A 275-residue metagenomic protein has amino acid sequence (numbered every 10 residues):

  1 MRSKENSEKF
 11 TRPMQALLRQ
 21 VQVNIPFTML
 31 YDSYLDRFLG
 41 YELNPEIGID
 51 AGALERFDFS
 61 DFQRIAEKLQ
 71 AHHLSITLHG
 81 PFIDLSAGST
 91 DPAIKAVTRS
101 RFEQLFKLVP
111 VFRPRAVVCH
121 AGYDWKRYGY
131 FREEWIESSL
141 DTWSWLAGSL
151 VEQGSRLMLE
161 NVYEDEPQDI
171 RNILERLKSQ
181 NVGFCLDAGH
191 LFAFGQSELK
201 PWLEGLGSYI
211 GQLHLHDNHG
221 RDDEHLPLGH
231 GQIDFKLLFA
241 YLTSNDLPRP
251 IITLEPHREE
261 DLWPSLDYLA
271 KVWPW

Functional and structural regions predicted by a protein language model:
M1-Q104, W275: N-terminal pre-domain/capping segments
R2, S7-E8, G88-G183: Active-site acidic/histidine proton-transfer and metal-coordination neighborhood in alpha/beta enzyme cores
R2-Q20, Y34-D36, G88, P167-V182 (+1 more regions): Histidine-acidic metal/acid-base catalytic patches
R19-I25, P45-I47, I76-H79, V117-C119 (+4 more regions): Hydrophobic faces of well-ordered beta-strands that scaffold small-molecule active sites in alpha/beta enzyme cores
N24-T28, G48-G52, P81-I83, G122-D124 (+4 more regions): Active-site beta-loop-alpha junctions enriched in small/polar residues
E42, V109, P114, I210 (+1 more regions): A structural motif
F59-R64, I94-F102, R132-W143, G195-G205 (+1 more regions): Charged helix-capping and loop-helix junction motifs
A66-I83, S139-E152, F235-A240: Alpha-helix-loop-beta-strand connector modules within alpha/beta enzyme cores
